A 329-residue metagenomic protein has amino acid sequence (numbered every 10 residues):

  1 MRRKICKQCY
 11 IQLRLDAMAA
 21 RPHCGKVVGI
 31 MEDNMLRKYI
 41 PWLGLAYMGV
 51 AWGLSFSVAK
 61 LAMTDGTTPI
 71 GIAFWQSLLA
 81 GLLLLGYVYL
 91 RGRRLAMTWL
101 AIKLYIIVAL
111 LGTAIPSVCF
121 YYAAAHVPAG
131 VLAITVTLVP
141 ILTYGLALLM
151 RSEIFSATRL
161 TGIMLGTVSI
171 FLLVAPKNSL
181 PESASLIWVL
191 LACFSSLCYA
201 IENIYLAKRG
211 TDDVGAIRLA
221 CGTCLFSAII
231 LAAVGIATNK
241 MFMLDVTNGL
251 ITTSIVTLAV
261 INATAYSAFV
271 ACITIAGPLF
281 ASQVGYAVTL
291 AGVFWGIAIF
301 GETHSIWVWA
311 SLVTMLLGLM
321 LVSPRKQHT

Functional and structural regions predicted by a protein language model:
R2-C9, G25-G71, W75, P181-K208 (+1 more regions): Glycine-/small-residue-enriched transmembrane alpha-helix faces in small-molecule transporters and effluxers
R37-W42, G66-I70, F74, M97-K103 (+3 more regions): Juxtamembrane helix-entry segments on the extracytoplasmic side of multipass membrane proteins
L45, L100-I107, F155-T167, W188 (+1 more regions): Cytoplasmic-side transmembrane-helix entry/capping segments in multi-pass membrane proteins
A51, S55-F56, L85-V136, L172 (+1 more regions): Specific transmembrane alpha-helical segments of multi-pass solute transporters/efflux pumps, especially DMT/EamA
T64-I115, L142-T143, L197-Y205, A220-K240 (+2 more regions): Transmembrane alpha-helices of multi-pass small-molecule transport proteins
I72-W75, T113, S117, G130-L138 (+2 more regions): Helix-helix packing/entry segments at the starts of transmembrane helices
L83, V88-G92, F120, V139-M164 (+1 more regions): C-terminal transmembrane-helix exit sites in multi-pass transporters
L84, F155-K177, L231, Y286 (+2 more regions): Hydrophobic transmembrane alpha-helices of multi-pass small-molecule transport proteins
